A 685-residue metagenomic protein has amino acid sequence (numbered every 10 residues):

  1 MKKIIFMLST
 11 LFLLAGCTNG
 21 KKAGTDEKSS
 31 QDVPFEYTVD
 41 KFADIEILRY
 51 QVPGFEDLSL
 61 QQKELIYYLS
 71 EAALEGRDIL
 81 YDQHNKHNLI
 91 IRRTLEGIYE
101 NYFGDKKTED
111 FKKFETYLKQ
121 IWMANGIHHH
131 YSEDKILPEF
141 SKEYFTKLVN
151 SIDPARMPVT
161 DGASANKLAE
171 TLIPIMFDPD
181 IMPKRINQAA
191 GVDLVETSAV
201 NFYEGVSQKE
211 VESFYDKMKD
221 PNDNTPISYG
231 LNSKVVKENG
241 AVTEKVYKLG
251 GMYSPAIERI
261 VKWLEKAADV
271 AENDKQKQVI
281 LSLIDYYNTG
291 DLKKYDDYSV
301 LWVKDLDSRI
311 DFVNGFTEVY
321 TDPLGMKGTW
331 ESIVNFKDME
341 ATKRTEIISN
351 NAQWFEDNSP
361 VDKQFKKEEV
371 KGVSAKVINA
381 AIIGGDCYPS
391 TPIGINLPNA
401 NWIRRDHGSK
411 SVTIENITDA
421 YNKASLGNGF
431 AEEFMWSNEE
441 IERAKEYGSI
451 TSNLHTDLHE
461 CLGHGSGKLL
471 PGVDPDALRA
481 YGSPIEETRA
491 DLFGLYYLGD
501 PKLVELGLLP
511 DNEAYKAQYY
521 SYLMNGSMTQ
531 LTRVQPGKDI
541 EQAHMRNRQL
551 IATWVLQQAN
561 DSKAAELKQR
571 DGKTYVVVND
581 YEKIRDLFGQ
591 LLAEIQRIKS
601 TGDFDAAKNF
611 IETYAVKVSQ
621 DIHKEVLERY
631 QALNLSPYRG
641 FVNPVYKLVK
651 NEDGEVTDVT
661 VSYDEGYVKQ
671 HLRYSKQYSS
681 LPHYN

Functional and structural regions predicted by a protein language model:
L14-G16: C-terminal motif of bacterial Sec signal peptides marking the signal peptidase cleavage site
T18-G20: Bacterial signal peptide processing site
S59, N273, S483-D500: An active-site-proximal "capping" alpha-helix that borders the catalytic cofactor pocket
E115-K119, M123-V235, T243-E440, G448: Contiguous, non-catalytic segments that form substrate-binding/exosite surfaces or channel walls
C461-V473, Y497, P501: Catalytic Zn2+-binding segment of zinc metalloproteases
G467-T488: Post-HEXXH active-site segment of zinc metalloproteases
L495-T601: Long, well-structured alpha-helical subdomains associated with metal-dependent extracellular/ecto-lumenal hydrolases
D580, I584-N685: Extended, compositionally biased alpha-helical segments that mediate assembly or anchoring
